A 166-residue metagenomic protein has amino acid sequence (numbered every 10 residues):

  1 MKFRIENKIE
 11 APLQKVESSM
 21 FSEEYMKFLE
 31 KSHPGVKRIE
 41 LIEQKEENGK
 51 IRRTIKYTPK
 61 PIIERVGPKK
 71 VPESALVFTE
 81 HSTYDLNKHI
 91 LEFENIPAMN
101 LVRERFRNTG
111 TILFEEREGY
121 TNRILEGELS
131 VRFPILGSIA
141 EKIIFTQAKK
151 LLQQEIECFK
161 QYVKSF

Functional and structural regions predicted by a protein language model:
M1-E64: Hydrophobic ligand-binding cavity/cleft-lining segments
P12, K60-I62, N87, N100 (+1 more regions): Short coil/turn motifs at secondary-structure junctions
V16-M20, L125, F159: Hydrophobic pocket/interface hotspot
L29, I62-V71, M99-R103, I135: Flexible, membrane-facing loop/turn or short amphipathic-helix motifs that contact lipid bilayers or gate lipid-binding
R38-K45, R107-T111, K150: Soluble, non-transmembrane catalytic domains of enzymes that act on hydrophobic metabolites at membranes
E40-N95: Glycine-rich portal/gate segments that line the openings of hydrophobic small-molecule binding cavities
I51, F78, T83, E92-K142: Beta-strand/loop substructures that line and gate deep hydrophobic ligand-binding cavities in soluble
H81-L86, I139-F166: A conserved amphipathic terminal alpha-helix motif
